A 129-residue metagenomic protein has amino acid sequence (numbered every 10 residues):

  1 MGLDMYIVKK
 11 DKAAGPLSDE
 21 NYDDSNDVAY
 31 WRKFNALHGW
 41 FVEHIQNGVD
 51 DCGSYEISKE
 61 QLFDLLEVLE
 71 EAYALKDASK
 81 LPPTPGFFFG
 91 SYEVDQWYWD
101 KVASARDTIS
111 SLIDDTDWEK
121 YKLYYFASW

Functional and structural regions predicted by a protein language model:
M1-W129: Acidic (Asp/Glu-rich) sequence patches and key acidic residues that form negatively charged surfaces used
